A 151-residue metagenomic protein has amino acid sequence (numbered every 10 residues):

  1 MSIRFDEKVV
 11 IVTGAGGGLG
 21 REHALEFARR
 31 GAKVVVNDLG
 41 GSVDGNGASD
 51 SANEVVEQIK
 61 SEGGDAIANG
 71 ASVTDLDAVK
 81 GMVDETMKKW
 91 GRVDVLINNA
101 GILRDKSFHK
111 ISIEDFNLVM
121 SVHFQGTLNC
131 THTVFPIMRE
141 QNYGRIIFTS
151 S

Functional and structural regions predicted by a protein language model:
I3-V35: Canonical Rossmann dinucleotide-binding motif of NAD(H)/NADP(H)-dependent dehydrogenases/reductases, specifically
R30-E54: Conserved glycine-rich Rossmann-like NAD(P)H-binding loop of the short-chain dehydrogenase/reductase
S49, G70-G81, I113: The beta1-alpha1 cofactor-binding region of Rossmann-like NAD(H)/NADP(H)-dependent oxidoreductases
E57-L76: Rossmann-fold cofactor-recognition segment
I59, S107-F108, S112-N117: Substrate-binding pocket helix/loop in short-chain dehydrogenase/reductase
E62-D65, E85-N98, R104, Y143: A glycine-rich helix->loop->beta "capping" turn within Rossmann-like NAD(P)(H)-dependent oxidoreductase domains
T131-H132: A short, exposed helix-loop element centered on a Lys and neighboring polar residues
